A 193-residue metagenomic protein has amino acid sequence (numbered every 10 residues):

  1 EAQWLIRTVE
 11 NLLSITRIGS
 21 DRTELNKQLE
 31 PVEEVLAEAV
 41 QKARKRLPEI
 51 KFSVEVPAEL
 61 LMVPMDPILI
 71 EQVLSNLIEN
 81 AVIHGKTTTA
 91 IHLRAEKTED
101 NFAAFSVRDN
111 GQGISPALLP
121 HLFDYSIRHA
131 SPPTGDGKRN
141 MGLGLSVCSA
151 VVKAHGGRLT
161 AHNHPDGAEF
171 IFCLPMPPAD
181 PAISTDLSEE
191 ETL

Functional and structural regions predicted by a protein language model:
E1-L5: Short alpha-helical segment of the dimerization/phosphotransfer core of two-component systems
S20-L25, M62-M65: Conserved micro-motifs of the catalytic ATP-binding
N26-L29, K51-L61: Conserved catalytic submotifs in the C-terminal HATPase_c
A81-V82: Short helix-loop "hinge" at the ATP-lid/N-box region of the Bergerat-fold HATPase_c
I114-S126: Short conserved segment of the HATPase_c
G144, C148: Short alpha-helical Gxxx[C/S/T] motif in the catalytic ATP-binding
